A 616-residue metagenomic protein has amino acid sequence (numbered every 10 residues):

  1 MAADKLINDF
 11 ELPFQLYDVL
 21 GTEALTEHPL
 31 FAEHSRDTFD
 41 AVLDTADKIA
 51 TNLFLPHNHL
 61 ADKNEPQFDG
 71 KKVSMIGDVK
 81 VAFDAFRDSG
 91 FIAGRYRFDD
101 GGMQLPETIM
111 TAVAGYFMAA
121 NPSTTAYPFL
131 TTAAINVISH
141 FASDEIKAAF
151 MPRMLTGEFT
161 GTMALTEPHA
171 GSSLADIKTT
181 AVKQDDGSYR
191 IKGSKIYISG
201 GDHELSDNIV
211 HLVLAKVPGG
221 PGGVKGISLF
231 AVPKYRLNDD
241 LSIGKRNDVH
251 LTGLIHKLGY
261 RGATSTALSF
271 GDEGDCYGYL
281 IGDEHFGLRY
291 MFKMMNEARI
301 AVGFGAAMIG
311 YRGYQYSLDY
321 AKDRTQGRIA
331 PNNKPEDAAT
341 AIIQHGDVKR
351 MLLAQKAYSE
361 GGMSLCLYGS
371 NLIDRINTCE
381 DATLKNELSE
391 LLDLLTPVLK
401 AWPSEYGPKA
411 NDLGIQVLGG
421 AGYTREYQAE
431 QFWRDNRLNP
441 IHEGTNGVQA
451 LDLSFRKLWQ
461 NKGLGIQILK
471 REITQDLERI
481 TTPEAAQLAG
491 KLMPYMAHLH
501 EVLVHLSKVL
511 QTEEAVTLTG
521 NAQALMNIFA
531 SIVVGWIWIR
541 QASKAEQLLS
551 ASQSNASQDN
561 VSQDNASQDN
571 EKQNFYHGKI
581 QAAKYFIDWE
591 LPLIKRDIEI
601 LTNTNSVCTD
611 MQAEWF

Functional and structural regions predicted by a protein language model:
M1-T125, A149, D374, N565 (+2 more regions): Amphipathic, small/basic residue-rich leader segments at the start of a protein or domain
A2-I7, K183, Y260, Y368 (+2 more regions): Alpha-helix capping/hinge segments and adjacent helical runs
P66, V79, L130-T131, A142-T179 (+5 more regions): Internal maturation/activation junctions in enzymes
I92-P106, S123-T125, G303-G310, E405-P408 (+3 more regions): Conserved phosphate/anionic-ligand binding catalytic regions in large, soluble enzymes, centered on
D100, Q460, Q475-N555, D559 (+1 more regions): C-terminal amphipathic alpha-helical interaction region
S188, K192-R246: A short core secondary-structure module
Y197, R236-T252, K257, A267-A298 (+2 more regions): A glycine-rich, basic-preceded beta-loop-alpha segment at the flavin cofactor/substrate interface of flavin-utilizing
R299-I376, K462-E472, D476-E513, T517-A542: Extended amphipathic alpha-helical segments enriched in small hydrophobics
